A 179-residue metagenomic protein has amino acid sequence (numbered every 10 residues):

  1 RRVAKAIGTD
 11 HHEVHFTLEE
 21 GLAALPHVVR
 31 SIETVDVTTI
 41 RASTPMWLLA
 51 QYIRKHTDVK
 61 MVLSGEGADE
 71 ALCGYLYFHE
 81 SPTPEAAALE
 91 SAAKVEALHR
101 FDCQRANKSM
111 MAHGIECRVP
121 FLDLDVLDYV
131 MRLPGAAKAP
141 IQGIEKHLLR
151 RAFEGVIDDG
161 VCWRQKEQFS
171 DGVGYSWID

Functional and structural regions predicted by a protein language model:
R1-I157, G172-I178: ATP-dependent adenylate-handling active sites, centered on carboxylate activation for C-N bond formation
D159-Q165: A short alpha-helix-loop-beta-strand transition element characteristic of N-terminal alpha/beta dinucleotide-binding
